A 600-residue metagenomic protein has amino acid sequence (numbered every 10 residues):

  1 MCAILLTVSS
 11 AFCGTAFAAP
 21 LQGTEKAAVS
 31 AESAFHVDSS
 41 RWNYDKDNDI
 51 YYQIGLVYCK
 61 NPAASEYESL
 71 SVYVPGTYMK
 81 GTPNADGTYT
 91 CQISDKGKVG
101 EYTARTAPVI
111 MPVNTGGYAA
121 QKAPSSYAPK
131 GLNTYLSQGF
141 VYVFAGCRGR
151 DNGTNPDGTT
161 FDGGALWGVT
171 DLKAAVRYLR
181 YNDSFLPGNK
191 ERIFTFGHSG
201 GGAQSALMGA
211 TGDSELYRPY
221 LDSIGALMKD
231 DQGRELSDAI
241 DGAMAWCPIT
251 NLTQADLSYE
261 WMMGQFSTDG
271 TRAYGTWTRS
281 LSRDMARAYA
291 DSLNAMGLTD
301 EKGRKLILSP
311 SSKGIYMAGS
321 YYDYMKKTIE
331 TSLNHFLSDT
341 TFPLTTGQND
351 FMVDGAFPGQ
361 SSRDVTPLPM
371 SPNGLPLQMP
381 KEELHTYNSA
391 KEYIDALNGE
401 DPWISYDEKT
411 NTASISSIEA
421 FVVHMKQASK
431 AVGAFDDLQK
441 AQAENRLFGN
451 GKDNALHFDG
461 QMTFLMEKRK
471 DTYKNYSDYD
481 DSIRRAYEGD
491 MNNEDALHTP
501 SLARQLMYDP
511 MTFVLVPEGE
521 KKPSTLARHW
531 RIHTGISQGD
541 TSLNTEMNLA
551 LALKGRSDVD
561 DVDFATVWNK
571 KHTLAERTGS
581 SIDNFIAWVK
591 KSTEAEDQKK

Functional and structural regions predicted by a protein language model:
V8-P20: Sec-dependent signal peptide cleavage junction
A19-T106: Catalytic-loop region of hydrolases
S71, F351-D597: C-terminal subdomain of alpha/beta-hydrolase-fold enzymes, centered on the catalytic histidine and its supporting
T77-T134, R150, R531, I536-N548: Short, surface-exposed "cap/lid" segments of acyl-processing enzymes
P112-T170, G209-T211, N569-L574, S580: Cap/lid segment of the alpha/beta-hydrolase catalytic domain
F161-F185, D583-A587: Alpha/beta-hydrolase active-site loop
Y181-F266, F357: Primarily recognizes the serine-hydrolase "nucleophile elbow" in alpha/beta-hydrolase and SGNH/GDSL folds
W246-T250, Q254-R446: Non-catalytic, alpha-helical, charged scaffold/linker segments that couple or flank catalytic or architectural cores
